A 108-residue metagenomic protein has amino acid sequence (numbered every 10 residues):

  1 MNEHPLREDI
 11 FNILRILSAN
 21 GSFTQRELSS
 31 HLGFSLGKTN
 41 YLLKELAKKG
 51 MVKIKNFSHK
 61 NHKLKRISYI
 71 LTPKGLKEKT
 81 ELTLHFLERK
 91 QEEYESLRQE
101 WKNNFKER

Functional and structural regions predicted by a protein language model:
N2-D9, T24, F57-T80: Short, cationic-aromatic polyanion-contact patches
E8-G21: Short amphipathic alpha-helical interface segments
R15, R26, K44: Residues within the helices of the helix-turn-helix
S22-S30: Short acidic, hydrophobic short linear motifs in intrinsically disordered regions
G37: Key DNA-contact positions within bacterial/archaeal DNA-binding proteins
A47-F57: A short, conserved structural fragment
K77-R108: Amphipathic alpha-helical dimerization/coiled-coil segments that flank or bridge DNA-binding/regulatory modules
